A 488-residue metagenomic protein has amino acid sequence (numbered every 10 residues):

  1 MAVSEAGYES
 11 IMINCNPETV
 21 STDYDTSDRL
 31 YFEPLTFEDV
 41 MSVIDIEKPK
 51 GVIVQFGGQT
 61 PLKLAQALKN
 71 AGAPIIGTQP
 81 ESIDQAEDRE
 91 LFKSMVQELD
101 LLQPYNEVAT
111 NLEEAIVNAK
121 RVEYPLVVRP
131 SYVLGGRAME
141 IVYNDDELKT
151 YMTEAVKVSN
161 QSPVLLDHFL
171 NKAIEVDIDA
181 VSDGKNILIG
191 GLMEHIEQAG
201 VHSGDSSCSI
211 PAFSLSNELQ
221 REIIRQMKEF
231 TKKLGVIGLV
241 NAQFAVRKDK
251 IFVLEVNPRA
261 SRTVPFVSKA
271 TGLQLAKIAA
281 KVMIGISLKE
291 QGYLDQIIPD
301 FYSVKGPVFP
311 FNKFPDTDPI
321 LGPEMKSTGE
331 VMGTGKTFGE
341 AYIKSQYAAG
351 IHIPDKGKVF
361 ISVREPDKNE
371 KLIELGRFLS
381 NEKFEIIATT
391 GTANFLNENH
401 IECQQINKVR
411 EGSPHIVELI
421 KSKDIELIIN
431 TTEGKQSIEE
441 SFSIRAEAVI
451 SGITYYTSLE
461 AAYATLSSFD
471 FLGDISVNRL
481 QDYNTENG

Functional and structural regions predicted by a protein language model:
M1-G51, Q59-L62, P74-G77, D84 (+4 more regions): ATP-dependent carboxylate activation and anion-phosphoryl transfer catalytic cores that bind Mg-ATP to form
M1-L101, T110-V117, K336-T485: ATP-binding N-terminal substructure of ATP-dependent carboxylate-amine bond-forming enzymes
